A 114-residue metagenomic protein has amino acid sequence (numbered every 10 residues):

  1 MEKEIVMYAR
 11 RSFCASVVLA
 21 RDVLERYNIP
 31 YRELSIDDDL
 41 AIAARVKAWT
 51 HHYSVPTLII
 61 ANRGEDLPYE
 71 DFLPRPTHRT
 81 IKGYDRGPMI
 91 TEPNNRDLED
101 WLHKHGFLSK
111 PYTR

Functional and structural regions predicted by a protein language model:
M1-E33: Local sequence-structure signature of Cys/Sec-based thiol-disulfide redox active-site neighborhoods
R11, D37, P93: Conserved residues at beta->alpha junctions
E25, R32, K47-A48, H103: Short polybasic/polar patches that bind polyanions
I36-Y53, I59-G64, H105: Thioredoxin-like thiol-disulfide oxidoreductase module
N62-T113: Non-catalytic, surface beta->alpha helical segment in thiol-disulfide oxidoreductase systems
